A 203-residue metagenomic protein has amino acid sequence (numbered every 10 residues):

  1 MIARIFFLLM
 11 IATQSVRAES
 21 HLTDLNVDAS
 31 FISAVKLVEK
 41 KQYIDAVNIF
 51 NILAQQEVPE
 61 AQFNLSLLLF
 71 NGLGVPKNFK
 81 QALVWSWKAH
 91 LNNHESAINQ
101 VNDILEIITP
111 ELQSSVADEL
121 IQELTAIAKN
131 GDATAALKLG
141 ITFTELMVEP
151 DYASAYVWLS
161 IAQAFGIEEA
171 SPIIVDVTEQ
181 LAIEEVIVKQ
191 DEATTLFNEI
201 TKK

Functional and structural regions predicted by a protein language model:
M1-L8: Sec-dependent signal peptide recognition, specifically the positively charged N-region followed immediately by
R17-N48: N-terminal leader/linker segments that initiate helical-solenoid repeat arrays
D28-L37, I52, N64-N71, Q100-I108 (+2 more regions): Hydrophobic face of amphipathic alpha-helices that form TPR/SEL1-like repeat modules and related alpha-solenoid
E39-K41, Q55-Q56, L73-K77, L91 (+5 more regions): Short coil/turn and helix-start
S115, E119, E123-D132, E169-K203: Terminal, low-structured helical/coil segments at or just beyond the last alpha-helical repeat
